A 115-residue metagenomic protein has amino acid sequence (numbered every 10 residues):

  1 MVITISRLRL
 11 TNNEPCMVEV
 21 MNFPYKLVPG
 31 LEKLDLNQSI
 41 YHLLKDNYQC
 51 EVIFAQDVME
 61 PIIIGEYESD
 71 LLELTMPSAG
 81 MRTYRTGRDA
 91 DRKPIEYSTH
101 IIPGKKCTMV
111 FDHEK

Functional and structural regions predicted by a protein language model:
M1-K115: C-terminal all-alpha effector/ligand-binding and dimerization domain of prokaryotic HTH-type transcriptional repressors
